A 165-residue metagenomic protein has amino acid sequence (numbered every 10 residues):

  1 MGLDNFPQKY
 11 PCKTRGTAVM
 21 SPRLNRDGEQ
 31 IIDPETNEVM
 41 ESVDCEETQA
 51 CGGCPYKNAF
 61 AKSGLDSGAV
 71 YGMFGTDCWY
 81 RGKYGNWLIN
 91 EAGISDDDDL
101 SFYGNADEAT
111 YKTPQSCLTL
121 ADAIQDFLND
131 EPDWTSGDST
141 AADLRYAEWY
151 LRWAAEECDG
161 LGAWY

Functional and structural regions predicted by a protein language model:
M1-Y165: Acidic (Asp/Glu-rich) sequence patches and key acidic residues that form negatively charged surfaces used
